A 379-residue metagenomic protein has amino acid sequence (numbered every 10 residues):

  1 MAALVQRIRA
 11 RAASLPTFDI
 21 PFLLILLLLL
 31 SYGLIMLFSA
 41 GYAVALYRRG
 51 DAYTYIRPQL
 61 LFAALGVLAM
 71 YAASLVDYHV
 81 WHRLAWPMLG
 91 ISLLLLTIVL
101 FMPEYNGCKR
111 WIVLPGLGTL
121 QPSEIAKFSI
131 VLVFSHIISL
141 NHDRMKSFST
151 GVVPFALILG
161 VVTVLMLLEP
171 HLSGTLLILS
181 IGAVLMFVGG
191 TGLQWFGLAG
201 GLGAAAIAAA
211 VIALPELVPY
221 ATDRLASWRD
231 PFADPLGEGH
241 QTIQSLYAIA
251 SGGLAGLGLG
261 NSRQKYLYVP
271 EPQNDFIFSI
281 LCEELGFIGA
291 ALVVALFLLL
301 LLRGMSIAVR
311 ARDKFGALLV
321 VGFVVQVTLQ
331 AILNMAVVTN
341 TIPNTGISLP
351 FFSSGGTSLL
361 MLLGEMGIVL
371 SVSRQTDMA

Functional and structural regions predicted by a protein language model:
A2-L29, I35-P170, M335-P350, S354 (+2 more regions): Membrane-helix boundary/helix-loop-helix interface segments in multi-pass membrane proteins
L26-L30, G66, S92, I158-V162 (+3 more regions): Alpha-helical transmembrane segments of integral membrane proteins
L68, V76, V133, A208 (+6 more regions): Transmembrane alpha-helix boundary/anchor motif
W86-L93, S149-L167, L172-A213: Hydrophobic alpha-helical segments of polytopic membrane proteins
Y105-W111, T119, L198-L292, R312-L319: Hydrophobic, glycine- and aromatic-enriched re-entrant/interface helices and adjoining loop segments
E124, L132, T150-F155, I178 (+4 more regions): Alpha-helical transmembrane segments of multi-pass membrane proteins, especially transporters and channels
I138, L176-W195, R263-G289, S348-L363: Interfacial segments of multi-pass membrane proteins
F287-A331: Hydrophobic transmembrane alpha-helices and their immediate junctions
